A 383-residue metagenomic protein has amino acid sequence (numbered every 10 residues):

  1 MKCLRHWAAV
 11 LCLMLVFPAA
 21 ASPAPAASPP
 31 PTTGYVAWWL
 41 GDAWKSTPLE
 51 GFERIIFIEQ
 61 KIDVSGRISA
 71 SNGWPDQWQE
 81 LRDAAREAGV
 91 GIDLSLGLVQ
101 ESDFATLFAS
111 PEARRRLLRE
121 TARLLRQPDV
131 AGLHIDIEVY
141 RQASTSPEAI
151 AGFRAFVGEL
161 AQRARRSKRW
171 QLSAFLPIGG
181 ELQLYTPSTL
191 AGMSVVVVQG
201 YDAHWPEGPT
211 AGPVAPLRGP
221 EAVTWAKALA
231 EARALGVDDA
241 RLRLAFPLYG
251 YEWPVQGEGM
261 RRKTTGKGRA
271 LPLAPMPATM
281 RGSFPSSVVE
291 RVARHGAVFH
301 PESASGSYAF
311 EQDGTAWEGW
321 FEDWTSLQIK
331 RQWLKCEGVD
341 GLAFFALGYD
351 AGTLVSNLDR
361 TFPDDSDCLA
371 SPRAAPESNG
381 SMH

Functional and structural regions predicted by a protein language model:
W7-A19: Bacterial N-terminal signal peptides
A27-L125, L369, A374: Glycan-recognition patch characteristic of GH18 chitinases/ENGases and related GlcNAc/peptidoglycan-binding proteins
P29-P30, G51-E53, A88-I92, D129-A131 (+4 more regions): Short, well-ordered coil/turn segments that N-cap beta-strands
V36, E59, L94-L98, I137-V139 (+4 more regions): A cross-domain feature marking catalytic cores of carbohydrate-active enzymes and several ubiquitous metabolic/repair
I55, I135, V196, L244 (+2 more regions): Conserved, mostly hydrophobic/aromatic
V64-D76, R119, Y140-S283: Substrate-binding surface in catalytic domains of secreted glycosidases
G73, Q77, E148-F156, S167-W170 (+2 more regions): Short acidic, glycine/proline-enriched helix-loop-strand junctions
L248-W333, F362-M382: Glycan-binding loop/region signatures in secreted carbohydrate-active enzymes
